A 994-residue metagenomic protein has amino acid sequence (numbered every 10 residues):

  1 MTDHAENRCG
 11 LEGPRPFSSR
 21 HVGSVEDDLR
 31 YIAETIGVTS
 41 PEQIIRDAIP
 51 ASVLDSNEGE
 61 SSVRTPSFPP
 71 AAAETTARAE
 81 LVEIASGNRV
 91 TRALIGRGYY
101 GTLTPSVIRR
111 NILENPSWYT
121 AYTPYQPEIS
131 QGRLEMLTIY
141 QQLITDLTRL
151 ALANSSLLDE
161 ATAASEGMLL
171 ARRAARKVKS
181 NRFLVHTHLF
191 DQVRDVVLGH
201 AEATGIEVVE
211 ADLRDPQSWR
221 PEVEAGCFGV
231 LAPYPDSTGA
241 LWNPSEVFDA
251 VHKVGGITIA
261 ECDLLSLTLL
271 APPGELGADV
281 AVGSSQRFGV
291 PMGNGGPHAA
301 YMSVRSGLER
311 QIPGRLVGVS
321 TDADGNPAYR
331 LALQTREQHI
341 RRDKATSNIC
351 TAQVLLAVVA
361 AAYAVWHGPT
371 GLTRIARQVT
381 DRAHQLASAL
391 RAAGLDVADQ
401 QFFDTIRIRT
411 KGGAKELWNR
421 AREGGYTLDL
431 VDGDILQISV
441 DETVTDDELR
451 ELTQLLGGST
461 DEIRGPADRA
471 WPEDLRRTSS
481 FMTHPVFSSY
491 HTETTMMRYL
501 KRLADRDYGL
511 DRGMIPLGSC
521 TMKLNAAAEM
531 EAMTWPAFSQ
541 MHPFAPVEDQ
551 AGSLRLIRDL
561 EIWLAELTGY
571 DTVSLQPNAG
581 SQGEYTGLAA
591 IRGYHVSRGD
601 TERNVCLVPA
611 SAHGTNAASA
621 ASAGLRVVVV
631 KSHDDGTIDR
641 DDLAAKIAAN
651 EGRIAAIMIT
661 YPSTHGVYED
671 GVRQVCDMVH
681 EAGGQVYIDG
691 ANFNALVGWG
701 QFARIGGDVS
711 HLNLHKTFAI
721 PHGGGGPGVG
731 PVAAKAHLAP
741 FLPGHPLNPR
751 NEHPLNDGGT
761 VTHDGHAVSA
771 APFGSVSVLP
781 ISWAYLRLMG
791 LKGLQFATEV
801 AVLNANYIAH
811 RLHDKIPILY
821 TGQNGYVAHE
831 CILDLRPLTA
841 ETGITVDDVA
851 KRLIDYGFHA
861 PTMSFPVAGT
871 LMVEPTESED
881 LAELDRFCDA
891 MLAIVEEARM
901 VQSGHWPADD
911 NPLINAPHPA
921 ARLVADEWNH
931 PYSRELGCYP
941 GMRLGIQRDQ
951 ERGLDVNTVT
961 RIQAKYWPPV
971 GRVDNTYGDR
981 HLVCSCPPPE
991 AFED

Functional and structural regions predicted by a protein language model:
T2-T35, D47-T91, T102-Q131, L137 (+10 more regions): Non-catalytic terminal extensions of PLP-dependent enzymes
P124-G132, L152-S156, S180-T187, P233 (+1 more regions): Flexible, glycine/proline-enriched loop segments at strand-loop-helix junctions that form or flank small-ligand binding
L143-A164, V178-K179, F183: A conserved hydrophobic secondary-structure block that centers on an alpha-helix together with its immediately flanking
N154, E210, A260, D399-Q400 (+6 more regions): A structural preference for short, hydrophobic beta-strand core positions in alpha/beta folds
T162-A328, L390, G394, F403 (+8 more regions): Conserved PLP-enzyme active-site core in the AAT-like
M168-R176, G199, Q353-V365, V778 (+1 more regions): Proline/glycine-anchored alpha-helix kink/cap motifs
V290-S303, G307-L308, A352-L356, V444 (+5 more regions): Conserved phosphate/anionic-ligand binding catalytic regions in large, soluble enzymes, centered on
